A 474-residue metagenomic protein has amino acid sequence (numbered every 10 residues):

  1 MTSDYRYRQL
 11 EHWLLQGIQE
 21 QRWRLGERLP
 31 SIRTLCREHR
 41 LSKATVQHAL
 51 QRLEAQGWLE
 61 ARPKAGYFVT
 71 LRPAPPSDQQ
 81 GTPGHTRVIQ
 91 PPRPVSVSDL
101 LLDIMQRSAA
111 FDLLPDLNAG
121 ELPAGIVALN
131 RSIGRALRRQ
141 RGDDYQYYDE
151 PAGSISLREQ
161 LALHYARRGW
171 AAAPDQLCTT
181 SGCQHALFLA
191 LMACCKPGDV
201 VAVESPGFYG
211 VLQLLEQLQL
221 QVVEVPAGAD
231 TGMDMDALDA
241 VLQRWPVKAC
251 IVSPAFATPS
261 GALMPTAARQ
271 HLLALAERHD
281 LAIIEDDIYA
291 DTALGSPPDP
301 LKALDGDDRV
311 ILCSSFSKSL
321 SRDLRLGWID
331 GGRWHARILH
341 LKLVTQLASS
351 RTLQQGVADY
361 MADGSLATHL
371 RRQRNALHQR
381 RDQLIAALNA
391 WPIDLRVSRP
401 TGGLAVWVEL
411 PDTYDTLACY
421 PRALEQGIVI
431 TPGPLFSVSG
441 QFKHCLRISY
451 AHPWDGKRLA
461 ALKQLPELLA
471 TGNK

Functional and structural regions predicted by a protein language model:
M1-L137, L339, L343-S349, Q383 (+7 more regions): N-terminal basic, amphipathic alpha-helical segments
A61-R62, A172, I430-T431: Short beta-strand "wing" residues that participate in macromolecule-binding interfaces
K64, A173-P174, R399-L404: Short Gly/Ser/Thr- and Asp/Glu-enriched loop/turn motifs at secondary-structure junctions
G142-H279, D291-L304, L377, N473: Conserved core of the PLP fold type I
K248-A249, L281-A282, I311, L326: Short, Asp-centered acidic motifs that coordinate Mg2+ and/or phosphate in catalytic or ligand-binding sites
D286: Glycine-centered flexible beta-alpha turn that most often forms the glycine-rich phosphate-binding loop
G306-N375: Conserved core segment of the aminotransferase class I/II
N375-I385, L395-E409: Conserved glycine-rich beta-strand-loop-beta hairpin in the small C-terminal domain of fold type I
